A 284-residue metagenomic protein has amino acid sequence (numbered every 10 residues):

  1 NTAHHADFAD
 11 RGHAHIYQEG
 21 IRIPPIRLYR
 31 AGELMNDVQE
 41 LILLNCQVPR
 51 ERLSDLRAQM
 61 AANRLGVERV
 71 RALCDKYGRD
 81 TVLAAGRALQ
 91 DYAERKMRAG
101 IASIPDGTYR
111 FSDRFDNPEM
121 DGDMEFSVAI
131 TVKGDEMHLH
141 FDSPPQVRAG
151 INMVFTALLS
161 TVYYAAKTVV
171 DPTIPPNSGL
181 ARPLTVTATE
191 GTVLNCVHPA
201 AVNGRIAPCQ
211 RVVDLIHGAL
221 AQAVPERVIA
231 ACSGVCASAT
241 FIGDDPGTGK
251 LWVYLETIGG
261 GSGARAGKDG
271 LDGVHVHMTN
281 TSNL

Functional and structural regions predicted by a protein language model:
N1-E136, D142-L284: Glycine/proline-enriched, intrinsically flexible loops and inter-domain linkers
